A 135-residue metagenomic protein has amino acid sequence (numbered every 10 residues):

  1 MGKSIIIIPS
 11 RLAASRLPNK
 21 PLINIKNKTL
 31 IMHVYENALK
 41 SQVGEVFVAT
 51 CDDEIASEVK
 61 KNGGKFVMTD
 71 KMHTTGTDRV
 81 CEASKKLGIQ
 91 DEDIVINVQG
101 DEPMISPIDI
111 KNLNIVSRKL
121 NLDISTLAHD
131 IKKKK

Functional and structural regions predicted by a protein language model:
G2-T50: N-terminal glycine-rich phosphate-binding loop and ensuing alpha1 helix
P9, N97-Q99, L127-D130: Short beta-strand segments
V43, I89-E92, K119-D123: Short, high-confidence coil segments that cap the C-terminus of an alpha-helix and link into the following beta-strand
F47, D53-N112: Short phosphate-binding loop-to-helix
G76-R79, A83, L127-K135: Donor/substrate-binding cores of folate-linked one-carbon enzymes
S106-K134: Conserved donor-nucleotide/metal-binding helix-loop-beta segment in metal-dependent transferases, i.e., the alpha-helix
